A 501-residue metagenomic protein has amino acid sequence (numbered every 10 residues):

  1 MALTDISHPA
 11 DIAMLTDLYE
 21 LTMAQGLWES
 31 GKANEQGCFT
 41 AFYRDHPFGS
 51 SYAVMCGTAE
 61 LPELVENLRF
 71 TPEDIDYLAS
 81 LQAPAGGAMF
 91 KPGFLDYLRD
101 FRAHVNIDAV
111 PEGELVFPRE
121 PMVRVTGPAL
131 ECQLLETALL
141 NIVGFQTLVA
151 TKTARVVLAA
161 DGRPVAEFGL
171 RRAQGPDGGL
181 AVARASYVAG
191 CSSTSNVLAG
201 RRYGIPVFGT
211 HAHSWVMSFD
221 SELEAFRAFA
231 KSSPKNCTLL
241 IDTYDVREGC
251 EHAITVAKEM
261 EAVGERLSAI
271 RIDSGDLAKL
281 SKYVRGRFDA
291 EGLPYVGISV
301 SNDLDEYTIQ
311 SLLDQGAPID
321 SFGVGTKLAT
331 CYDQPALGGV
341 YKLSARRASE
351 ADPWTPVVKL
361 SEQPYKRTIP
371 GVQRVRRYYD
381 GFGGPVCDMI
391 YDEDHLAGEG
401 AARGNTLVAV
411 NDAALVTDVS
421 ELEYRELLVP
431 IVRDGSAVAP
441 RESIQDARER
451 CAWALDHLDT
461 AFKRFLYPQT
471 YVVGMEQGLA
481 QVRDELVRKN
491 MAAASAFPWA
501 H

Functional and structural regions predicted by a protein language model:
M1-K235, R266, K342-H501: Ordered alpha/beta subdomains of enzyme catalytic regions
S214-M389: Glycine-rich phosphate/ribose-binding loops and adjacent secondary-structure elements that form binding surfaces
